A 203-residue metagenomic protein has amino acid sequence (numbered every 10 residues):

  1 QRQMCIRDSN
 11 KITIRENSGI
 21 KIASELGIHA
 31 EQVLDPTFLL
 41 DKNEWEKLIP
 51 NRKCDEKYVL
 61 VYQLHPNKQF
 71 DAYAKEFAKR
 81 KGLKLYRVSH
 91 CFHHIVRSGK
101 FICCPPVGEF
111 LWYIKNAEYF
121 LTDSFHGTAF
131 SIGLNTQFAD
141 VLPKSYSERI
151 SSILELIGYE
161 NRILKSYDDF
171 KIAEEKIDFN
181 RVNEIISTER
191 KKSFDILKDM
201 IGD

Functional and structural regions predicted by a protein language model:
R2-I6: Short, small-residue-biased leader/transition segments that mark boundaries at the very start of proteins
N10-E16, L121: A short beta-strand/loop micro-motif in the catalytic core of glycosyltransferases that engages the nucleotide-sugar
I22, Q69-P106, Y167-K171: Catalytic donor nucleotide-activated moiety binding site of glycosyltransferases and closely related
I28-T37, L85-R87, Q137-K144, N161-L164: Short hydrophobic/aromatic-enriched beta-strand-loop microsegments
A30, L34-T37, K42, H90-C91 (+2 more regions): Donor nucleotide-activated moiety binding/catalytic core segment of transferases that use nucleotide-activated donors
W45-Y58, D203: Nucleotide-sugar donor-binding and catalytic loop/hinge architecture of NDP-sugar-dependent glycosyltransferases
Y113-I153: A donor-sugar binding/catalytic signature common to diverse glycosyltransferases and related nucleotide-sugar
I157-D203: Leloir-type glycosyltransferase catalytic cores
